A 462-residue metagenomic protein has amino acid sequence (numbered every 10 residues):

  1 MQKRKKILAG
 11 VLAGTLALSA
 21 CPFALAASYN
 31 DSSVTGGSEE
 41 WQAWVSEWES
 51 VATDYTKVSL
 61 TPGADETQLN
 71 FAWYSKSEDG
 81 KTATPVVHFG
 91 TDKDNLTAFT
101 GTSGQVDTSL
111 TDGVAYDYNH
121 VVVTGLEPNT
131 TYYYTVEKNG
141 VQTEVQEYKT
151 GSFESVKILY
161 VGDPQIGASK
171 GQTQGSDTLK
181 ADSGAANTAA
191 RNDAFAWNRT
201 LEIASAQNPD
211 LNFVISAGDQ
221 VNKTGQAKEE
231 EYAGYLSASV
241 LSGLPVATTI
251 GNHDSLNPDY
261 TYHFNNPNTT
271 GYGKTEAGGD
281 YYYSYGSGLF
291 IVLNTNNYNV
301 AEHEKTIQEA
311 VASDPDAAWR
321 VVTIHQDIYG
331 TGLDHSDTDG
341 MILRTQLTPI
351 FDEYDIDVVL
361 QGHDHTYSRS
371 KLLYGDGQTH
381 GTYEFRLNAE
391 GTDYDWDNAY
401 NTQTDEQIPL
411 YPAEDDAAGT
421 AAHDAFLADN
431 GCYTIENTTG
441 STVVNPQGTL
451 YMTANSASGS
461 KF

Functional and structural regions predicted by a protein language model:
R4-L25: Sec-dependent N-terminal signal peptides of Gram-positive bacterial secreted proteins and lipoproteins
L18-S38: Sec-dependent signal peptide cleavage junction
D31-T249, S255-A277, E302-A310, T338-Y354: Divalent metal-dependent phosphoesterase catalytic cores across multiple superfamilies
D117-V123, T131-S152, T173, L179-N187 (+4 more regions): Extended active-site neighborhood of metal-dependent phosphoesterases/phosphodiesterases
Y160-G162, F213-D219, V246-N252, L293-N294 (+3 more regions): Active-site neighborhood of phospho(di)ester-bond hydrolases with catalytic His/Asp-centered motifs
I166-K170, V221-Q226, N252-P258, N299-A301 (+3 more regions): Active-site environment of divalent metal-dependent phosphoester hydrolases
A217-V221, D314-D334: Short acidic, glycine-rich surface-loop motifs adjacent to enzyme active sites
